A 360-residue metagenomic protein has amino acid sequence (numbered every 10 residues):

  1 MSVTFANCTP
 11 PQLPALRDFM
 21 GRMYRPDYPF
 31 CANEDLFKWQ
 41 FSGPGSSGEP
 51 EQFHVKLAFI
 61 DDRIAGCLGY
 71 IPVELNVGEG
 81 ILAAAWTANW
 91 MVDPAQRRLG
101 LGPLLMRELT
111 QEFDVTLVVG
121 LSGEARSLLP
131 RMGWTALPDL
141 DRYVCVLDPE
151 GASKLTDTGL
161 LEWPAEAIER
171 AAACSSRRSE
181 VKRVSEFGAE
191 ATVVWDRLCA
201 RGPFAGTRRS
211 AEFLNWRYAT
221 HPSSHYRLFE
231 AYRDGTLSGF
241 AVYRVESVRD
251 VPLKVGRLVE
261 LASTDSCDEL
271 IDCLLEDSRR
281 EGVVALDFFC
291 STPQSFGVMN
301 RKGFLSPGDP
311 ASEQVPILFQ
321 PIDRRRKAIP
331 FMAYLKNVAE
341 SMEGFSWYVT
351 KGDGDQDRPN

Functional and structural regions predicted by a protein language model:
M1-F59, I64, L82, W86 (+3 more regions): Short amphipathic alpha-helix that is part of the acyltransferase structural core
C8, W90-V92, L261: Hydrophobic adenine-recognition pocket in adenosine-nucleotide-binding enzymes
V55-L57, R63-V73, W86, E230 (+2 more regions): Conserved beta-strand in the GNAT
A65-P103: Long, hydrophobic/aromatic-enriched structural stretches that serve as scaffold segments
A85, W90, L104-E112, L121-M132: Hydrophobic, well-ordered secondary-structure scaffolds
N89-Q111, D265-D277: Conserved acetyl-CoA-binding loop-helix of GNAT-fold acetyltransferases
T116-R170, R233, R244-D265, D272-N360: Active-site/acyl-donor-binding loops of N-acyltransferases
R201, A205-G206, S210-C267, E276-D277: Long, well-ordered mid-to-C-terminal structural blocks that present hydrophobic/aromatic surfaces
